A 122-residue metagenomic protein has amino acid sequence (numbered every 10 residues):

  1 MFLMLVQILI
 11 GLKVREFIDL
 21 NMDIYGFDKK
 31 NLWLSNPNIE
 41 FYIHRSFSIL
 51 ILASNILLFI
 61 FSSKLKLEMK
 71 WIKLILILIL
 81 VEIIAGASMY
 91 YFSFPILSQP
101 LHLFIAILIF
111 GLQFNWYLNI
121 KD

Functional and structural regions predicted by a protein language model:
M1-D122: Polytopic transmembrane helical bundles with strong interfacial aromatic enrichment
